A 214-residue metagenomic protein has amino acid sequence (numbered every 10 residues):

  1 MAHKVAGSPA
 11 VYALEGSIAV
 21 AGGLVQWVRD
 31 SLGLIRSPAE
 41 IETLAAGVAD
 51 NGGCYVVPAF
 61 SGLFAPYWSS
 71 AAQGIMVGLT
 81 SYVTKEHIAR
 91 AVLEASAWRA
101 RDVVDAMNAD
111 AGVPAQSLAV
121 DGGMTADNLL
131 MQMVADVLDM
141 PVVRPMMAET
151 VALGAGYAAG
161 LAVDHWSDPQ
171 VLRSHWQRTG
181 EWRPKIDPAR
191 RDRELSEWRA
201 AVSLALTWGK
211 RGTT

Functional and structural regions predicted by a protein language model:
M1-T214: Active-site core segments that coordinate phosphate-bearing ligands/cofactors across diverse enzyme families
